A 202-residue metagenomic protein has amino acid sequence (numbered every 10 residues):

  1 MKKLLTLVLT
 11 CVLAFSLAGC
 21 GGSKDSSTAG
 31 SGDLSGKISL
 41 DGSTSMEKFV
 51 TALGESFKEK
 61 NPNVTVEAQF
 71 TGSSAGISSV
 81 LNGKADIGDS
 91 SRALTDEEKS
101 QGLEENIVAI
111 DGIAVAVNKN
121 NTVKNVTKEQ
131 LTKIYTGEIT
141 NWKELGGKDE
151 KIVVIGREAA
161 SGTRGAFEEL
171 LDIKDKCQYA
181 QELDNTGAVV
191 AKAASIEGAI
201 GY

Functional and structural regions predicted by a protein language model:
M1-L5, L9: Positively charged n-region of N-terminal signal peptides that target proteins for export
F15-G19: C-terminal motif of bacterial Sec signal peptides marking the signal peptidase cleavage site
G21-Y202: Flexible loop/hinge segments at secondary-structure junctions
